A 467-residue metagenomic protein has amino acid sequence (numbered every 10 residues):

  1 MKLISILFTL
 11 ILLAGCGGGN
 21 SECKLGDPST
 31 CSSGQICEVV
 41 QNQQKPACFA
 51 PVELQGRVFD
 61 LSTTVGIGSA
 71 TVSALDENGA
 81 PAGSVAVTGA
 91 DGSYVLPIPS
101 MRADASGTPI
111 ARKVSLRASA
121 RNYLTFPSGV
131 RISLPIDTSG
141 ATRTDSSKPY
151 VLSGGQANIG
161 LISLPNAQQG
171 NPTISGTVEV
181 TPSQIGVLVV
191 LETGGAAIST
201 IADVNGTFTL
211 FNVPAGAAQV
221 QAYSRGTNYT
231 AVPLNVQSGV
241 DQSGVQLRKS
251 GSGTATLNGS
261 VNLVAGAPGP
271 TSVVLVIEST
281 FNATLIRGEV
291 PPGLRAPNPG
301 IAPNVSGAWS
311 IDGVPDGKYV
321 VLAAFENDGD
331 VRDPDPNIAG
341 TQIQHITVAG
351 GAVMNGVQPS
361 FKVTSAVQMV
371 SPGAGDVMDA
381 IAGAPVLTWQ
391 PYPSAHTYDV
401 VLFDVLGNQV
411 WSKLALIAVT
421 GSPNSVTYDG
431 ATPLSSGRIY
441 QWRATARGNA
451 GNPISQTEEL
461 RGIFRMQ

Functional and structural regions predicted by a protein language model:
M1-T9: Sec-dependent signal peptide recognition, specifically the positively charged N-region followed immediately by
L13-G15: C-terminal motif of bacterial Sec signal peptides marking the signal peptidase cleavage site
G17-Q467: Long luminal/extracellular ectodomains of secretory-pathway precursor proteins
